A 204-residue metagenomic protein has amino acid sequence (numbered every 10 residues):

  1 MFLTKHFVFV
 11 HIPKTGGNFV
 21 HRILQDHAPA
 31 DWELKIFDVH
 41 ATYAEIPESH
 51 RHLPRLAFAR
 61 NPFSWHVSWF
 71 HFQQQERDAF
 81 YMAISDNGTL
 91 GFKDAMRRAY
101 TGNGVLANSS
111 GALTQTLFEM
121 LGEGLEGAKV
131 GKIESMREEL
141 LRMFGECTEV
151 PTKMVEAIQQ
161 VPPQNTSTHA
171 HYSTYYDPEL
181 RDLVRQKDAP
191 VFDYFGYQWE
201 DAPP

Functional and structural regions predicted by a protein language model:
M1-P204: Membrane-interface amphipathic segments in extracytoplasmic regions
